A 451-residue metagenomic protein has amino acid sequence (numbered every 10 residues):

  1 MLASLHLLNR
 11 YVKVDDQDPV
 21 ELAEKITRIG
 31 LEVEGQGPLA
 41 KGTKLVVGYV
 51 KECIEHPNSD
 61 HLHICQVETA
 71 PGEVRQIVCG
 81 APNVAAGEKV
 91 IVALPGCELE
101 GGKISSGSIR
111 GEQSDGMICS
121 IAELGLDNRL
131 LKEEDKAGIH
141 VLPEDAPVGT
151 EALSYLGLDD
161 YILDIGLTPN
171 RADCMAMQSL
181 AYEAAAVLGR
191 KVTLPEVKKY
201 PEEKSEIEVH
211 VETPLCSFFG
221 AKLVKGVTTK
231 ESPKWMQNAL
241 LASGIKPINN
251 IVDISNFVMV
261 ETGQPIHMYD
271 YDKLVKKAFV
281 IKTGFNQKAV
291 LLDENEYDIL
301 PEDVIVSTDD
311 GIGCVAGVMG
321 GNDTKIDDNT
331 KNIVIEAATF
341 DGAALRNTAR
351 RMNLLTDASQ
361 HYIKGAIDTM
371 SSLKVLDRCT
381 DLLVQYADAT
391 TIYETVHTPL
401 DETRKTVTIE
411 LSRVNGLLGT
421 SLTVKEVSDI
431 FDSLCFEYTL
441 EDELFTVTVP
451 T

Functional and structural regions predicted by a protein language model:
M1-K198, V334, R350-L355, A366-T369 (+2 more regions): Phosphate-backbone binding interfaces of nucleic-acid-interacting proteins
L5, E24, H63, L188 (+2 more regions): Glycine/proline-enriched, intrinsically flexible loops and inter-domain linkers
P19, V33-L39, K191-Y200, P247-V252 (+2 more regions): Flexible, glycine/charged-enriched surface loops at secondary-structure junctions
A40-V46, V197-S205, I254-E261, L274-V275 (+2 more regions): A glycine-rich phosphate-binding loop feature that marks nucleotide/adenosyl-phosphate handling sites
V47-Q76, S255-D323: Conserved mixed alpha/beta core segments that line enzyme active sites in large multi-domain catalysts
A122-E123, R129, V141-L142, T229 (+2 more regions): Conserved catalytic alpha/beta cores of large enzymes that bind or transform nucleotide phosphates and polynucleotides
A184-T213, A387-V414, L418-S421: Terminal amphipathic helices with adjacent charged low-complexity linkers/tails
P399-T451: Noncatalytic alpha-helical scaffolds and linker/capping helices
